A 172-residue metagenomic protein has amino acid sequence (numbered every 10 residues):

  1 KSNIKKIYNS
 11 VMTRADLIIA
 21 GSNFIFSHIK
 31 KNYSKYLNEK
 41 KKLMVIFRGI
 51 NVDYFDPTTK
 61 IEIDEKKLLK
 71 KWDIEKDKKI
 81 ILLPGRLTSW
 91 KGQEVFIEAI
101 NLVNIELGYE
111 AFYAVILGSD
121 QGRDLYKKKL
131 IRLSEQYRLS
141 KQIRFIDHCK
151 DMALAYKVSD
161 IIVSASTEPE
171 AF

Functional and structural regions predicted by a protein language model:
S2-I18: Membrane-proximal helix-turn-helix segments that form the acceptor-binding/catalytic region of lipid-linked
A15-V45, I50-F55: A short, active-site helix/loop in glycosyltransferases that binds the activated sugar's phosphate group
D16, K157-A171: Acidic donor-binding loop of glycosyltransferase active sites
G21, I46-G49, L83-L87, L117-G118 (+3 more regions): Short hydrophobic "strand-cap" motifs at the C-terminus of beta-strands
S34, D56-I74, L130-I131: A short helix/loop element that forms part of the nucleotide-sugar donor recognition site in Leloir-type
I50, P84, Y113-K129: Glycosyltransferase donor-sugar binding loop
K79-I105, K128, E170: A conserved mid-protein helix/loop that constitutes part of the nucleotide-sugar donor-binding site
G122-K129, L139-C149, A155: Active-site donor-binding acidic/aromatic loop of nucleotide-activated sugar and phosphosugar transferases involved
